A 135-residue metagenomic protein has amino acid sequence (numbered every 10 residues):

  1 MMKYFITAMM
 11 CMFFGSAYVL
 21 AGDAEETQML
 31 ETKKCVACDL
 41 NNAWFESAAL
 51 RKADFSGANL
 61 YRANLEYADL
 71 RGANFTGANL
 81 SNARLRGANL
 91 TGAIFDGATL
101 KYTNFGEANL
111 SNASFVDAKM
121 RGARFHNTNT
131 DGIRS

Functional and structural regions predicted by a protein language model:
M1-F5: Positively charged n-region of N-terminal signal peptides that target proteins for export
T7-A8, V19: Cleavable N-terminal signal peptides
F14-S16: N-terminal signal peptide c-region/cleavage motif recognized by signal peptidases
A21-S135: Tandem repeat scaffolds
